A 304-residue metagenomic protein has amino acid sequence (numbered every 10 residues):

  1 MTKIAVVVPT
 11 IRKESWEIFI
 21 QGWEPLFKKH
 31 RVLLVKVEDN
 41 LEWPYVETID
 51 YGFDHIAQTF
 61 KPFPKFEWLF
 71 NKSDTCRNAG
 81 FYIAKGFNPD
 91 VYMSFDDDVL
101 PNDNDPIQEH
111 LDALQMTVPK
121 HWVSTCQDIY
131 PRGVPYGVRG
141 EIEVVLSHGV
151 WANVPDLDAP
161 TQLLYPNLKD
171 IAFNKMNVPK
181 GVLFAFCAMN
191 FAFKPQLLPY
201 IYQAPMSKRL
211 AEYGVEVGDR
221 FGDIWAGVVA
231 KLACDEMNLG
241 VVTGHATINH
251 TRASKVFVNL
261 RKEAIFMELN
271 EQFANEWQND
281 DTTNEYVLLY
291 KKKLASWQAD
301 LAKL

Functional and structural regions predicted by a protein language model:
M1-K28: N-proximal low-complexity "stem/linker" segments adjacent to membrane-targeting elements
A5, S15, A159-Q162, L168-L304: C-terminal catalytic/acceptor-binding lobe
K13, V35-E42: Short, polar loop motifs at secondary-structure junctions
N40-N88, N104-Q108: Active-site-proximal specificity loops/subdomain of glycosyltransferases
E42-W43, L100-N104, H250-A253: Short catalytic/ligand-binding loop motif for oxyanion handling, primarily in non-cytosolic enzymes, centered on
H55-P64, P101-R209, T283: Conserved catalytic core of nucleotide-sugar-dependent glycosyltransferases
Y92: Short aromatic/hydrophobic "clamp" motif used to bind/position activated sugar donors
F95-D97: Active-site acidic Asp-centered loop
